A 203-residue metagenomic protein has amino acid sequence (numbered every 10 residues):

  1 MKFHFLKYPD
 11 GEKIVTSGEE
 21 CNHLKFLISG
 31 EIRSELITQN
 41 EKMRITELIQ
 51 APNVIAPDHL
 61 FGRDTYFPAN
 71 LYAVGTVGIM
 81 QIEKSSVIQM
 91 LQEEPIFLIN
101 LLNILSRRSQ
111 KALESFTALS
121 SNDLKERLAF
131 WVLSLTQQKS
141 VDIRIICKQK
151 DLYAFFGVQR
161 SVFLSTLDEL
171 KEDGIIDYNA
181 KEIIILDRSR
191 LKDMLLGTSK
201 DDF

Functional and structural regions predicted by a protein language model:
M1-S29: Regulatory nucleotide-sensing modules
H4, K13, E31-L36, V54 (+1 more regions): Short beta-strand segments in beta-sandwich/barrel cores
F5, L48, Q81, I146 (+1 more regions): Short aromatic/basic micro-patch
I45-N103: Cyclic-nucleotide recognition modules
V74, Q92-V158: Polybasic "coupling" helices that flank or enter modular domains
L133-F203: Phosphate-/nucleic-acid-contacting segments
